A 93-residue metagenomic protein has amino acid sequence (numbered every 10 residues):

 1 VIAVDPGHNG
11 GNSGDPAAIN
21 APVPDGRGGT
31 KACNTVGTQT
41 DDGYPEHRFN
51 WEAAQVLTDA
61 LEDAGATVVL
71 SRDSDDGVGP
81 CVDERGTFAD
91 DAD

Functional and structural regions predicted by a protein language model:
V1-D93: Catalytic-site microenvironment of enzymes that process N-acetyl-hexosamine-containing cell-wall polysaccharides
